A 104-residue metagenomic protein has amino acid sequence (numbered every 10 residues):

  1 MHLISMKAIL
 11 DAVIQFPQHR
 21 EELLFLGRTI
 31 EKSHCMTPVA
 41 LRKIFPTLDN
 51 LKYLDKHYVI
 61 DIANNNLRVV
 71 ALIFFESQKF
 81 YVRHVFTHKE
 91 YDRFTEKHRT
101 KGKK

Functional and structural regions predicted by a protein language model:
M1-N66, F75-K79, H88-K104: Basic, Lys/Arg-enriched alpha-helical interface segments
